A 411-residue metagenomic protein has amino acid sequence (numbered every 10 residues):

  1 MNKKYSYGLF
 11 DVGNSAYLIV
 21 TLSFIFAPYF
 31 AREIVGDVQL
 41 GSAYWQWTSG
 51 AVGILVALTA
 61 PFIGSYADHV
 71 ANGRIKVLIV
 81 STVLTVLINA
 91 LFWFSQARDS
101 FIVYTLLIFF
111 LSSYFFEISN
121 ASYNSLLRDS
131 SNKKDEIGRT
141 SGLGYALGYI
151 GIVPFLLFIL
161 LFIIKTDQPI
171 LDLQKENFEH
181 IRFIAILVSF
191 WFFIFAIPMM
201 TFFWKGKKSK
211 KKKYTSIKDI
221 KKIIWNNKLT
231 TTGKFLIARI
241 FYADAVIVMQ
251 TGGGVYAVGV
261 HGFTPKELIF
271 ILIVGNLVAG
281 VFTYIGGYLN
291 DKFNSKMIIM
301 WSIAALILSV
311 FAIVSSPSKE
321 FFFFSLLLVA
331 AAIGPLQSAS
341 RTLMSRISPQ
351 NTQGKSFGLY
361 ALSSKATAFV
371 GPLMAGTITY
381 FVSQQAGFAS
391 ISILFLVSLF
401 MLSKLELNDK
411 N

Functional and structural regions predicted by a protein language model:
M1-Y5, W204-I237: Juxtamembrane intracellular "pre-TM" segments in multi-pass secondary transporters
K4, W93-S95, W191-F202, A389-N411: Multi-pass alpha-helical transporter architecture, strongest for 12-TM Major Facilitator/SLC carriers used
T21-S42, T251-L268: Short amphipathic helix-loop junctions that connect adjacent transmembrane helices in Major Facilitator Superfamily/SLC
L58-N72, F282-N294, T379: Helix-to-loop junctions at the C-terminal end of transmembrane segments in multipass secondary transporters
R74, I163-F190, T377-F395: A membrane-interface helix-boundary motif in multi-pass transporters
K76-L91, M297-A312: Structural signature of the two symmetry-related core transmembrane helices
W93-L107, V314-L326: Helix-loop junctions at membrane interfaces in 12-TM secondary transporters
E117-S131, P335-S348: Intracellular juxtamembrane helix-capping segments at the cytosolic ends of symmetry-related transmembrane helices
